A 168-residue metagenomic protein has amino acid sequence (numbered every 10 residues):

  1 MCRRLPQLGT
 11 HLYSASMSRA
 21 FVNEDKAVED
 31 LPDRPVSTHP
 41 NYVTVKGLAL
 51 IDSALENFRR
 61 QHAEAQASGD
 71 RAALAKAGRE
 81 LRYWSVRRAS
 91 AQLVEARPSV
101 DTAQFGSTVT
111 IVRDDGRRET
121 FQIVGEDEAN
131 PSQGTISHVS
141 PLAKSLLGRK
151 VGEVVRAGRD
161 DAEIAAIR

Functional and structural regions predicted by a protein language model:
C2, L8-R87: Helix-rich terminal scaffold detector
R3, G9-T10, P131, V154: Residues at secondary-structure transition points
P6-Q7, L12, S137, D161: Polar low-complexity intrinsically disordered regions enriched in Ser/Thr and small residues
R88-E95: Interdomain regulatory linker/hinge segments that flank or connect interaction modules in polarity/junction/synaptic
E95-A162, R168: Non-DNA-binding regulatory cores of transcription-related proteins, predominantly C-terminal effector-binding
